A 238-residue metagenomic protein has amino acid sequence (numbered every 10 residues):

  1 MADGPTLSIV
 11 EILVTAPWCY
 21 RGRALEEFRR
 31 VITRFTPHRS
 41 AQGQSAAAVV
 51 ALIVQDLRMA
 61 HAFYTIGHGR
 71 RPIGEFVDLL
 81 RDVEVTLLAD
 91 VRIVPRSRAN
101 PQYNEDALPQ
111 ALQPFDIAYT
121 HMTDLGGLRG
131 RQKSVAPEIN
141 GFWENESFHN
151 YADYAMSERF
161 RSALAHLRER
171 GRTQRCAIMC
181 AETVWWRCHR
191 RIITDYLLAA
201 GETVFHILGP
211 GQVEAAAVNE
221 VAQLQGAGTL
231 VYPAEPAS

Functional and structural regions predicted by a protein language model:
M1-I12: Extreme N-terminal basic, low-complexity initiation segments that serve as generic localization/processing leaders
V10-L13, T33, V54: Residues marking helix boundaries in flexible regions
E11, E26-F28, Q42: Charged/polar low-complexity intrinsically disordered segments
R21-R23, R29-R30, R34, R39 (+1 more regions): Basic polycationic patches enriched in arginine
I53-S238: Residues lining hydrophobic/aromatic ligand-binding pockets adjacent to catalytic sites
